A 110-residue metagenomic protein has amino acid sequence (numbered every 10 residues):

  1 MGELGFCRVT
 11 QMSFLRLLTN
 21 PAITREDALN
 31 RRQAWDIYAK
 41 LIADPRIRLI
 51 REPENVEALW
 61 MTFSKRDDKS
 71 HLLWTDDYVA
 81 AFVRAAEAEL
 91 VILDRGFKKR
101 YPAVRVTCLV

Functional and structural regions predicted by a protein language model:
M1-T24, I50-R51: PIN/NYN-family metal-dependent endoribonuclease catalytic core
G2-E3, L59-W60, R105: A generic "structured core" feature
T10, N55, G96-F97: Alpha-helix capping/helix-boundary segments
R16-D44: Helix-adjacent hinge/juxtasegments
A22-R25, D67, C108-V110: Short, hinge-like loop/turn segments at secondary-structure boundaries
D44-V91: Active-site neighborhoods of divalent-metal-dependent phosphate/nucleic-acid chemistry enzymes
L72-L73, D94, T107-V110: Histidine- and aromatic-rich ligand-binding microenvironments
F97-V104: Short loop/helix-cap segments at secondary-structure boundaries that form the rim of catalytic
